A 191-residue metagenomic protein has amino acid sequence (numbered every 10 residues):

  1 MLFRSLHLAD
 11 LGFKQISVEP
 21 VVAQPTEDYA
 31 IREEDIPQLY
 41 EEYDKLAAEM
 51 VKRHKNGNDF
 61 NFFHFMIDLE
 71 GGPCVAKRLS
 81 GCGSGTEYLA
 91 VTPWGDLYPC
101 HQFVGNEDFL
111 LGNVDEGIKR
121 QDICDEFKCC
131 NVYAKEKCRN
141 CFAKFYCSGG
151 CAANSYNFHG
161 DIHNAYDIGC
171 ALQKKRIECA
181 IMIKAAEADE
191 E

Functional and structural regions predicted by a protein language model:
M1-Y88, G105-L110: Radical SAM enzyme [4Fe-4S]-AdoMet core and its adjacent flexible, acidic and glycine-rich loops/tails across
T92: Short, acidic, Ser/Thr-enriched surface-loop or helix-capping motifs
V104-E191: Flexible mid-to-C-terminal extensions adjoining Fe-S/redox cofactors in radical SAM and related proteins
